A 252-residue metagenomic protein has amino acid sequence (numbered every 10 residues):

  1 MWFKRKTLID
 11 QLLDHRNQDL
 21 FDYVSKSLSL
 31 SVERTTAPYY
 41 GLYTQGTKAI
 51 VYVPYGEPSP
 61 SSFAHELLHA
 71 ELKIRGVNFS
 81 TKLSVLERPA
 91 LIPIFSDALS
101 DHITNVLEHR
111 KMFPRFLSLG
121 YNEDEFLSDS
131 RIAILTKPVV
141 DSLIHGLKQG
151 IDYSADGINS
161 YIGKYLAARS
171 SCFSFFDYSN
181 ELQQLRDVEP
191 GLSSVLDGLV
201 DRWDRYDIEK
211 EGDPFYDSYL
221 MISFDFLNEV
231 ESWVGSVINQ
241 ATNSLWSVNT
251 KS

Functional and structural regions predicted by a protein language model:
M1-G46, Y55-G56, A98-S100, T104-V106 (+3 more regions): Auxiliary, metal-adjacent structural segments of Zn-dependent hydrolase domains
T47, K82-S96, T136-K148: Short amphipathic alpha-helical segments and their helix-coil junctions
T47-A64: Short pre-active-site segment immediately N-terminal to the catalytic Zn-binding motif
S61, L72-R110, D217: Post-HEXXH active-site segment of zinc metalloproteases
H65, H69: Histidine-centered divalent metal-coordination motifs
E71-R75, G120-E123: A generic secondary-structure signal for well-formed alpha-helical elements
N78-S84, N122-I132: Short acidic alpha-helical/loop segments enriched in Asp/Glu that coordinate divalent cations
E125, S130-S252: Pan-zinc metallopeptidase signature
